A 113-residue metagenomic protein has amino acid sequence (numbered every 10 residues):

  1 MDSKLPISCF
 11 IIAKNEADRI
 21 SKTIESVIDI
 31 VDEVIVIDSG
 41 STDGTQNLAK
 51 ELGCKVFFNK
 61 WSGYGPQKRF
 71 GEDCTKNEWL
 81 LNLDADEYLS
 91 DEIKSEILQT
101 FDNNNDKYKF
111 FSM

Functional and structural regions predicted by a protein language model:
S3-S8: Extreme N-terminal starter segment of soluble prokaryotic enzymes
I11-E33: Short, well-formed alpha-helical segments that are part of the catalytic scaffolds of diverse glycosyltransferases
S26, D38-K50, D84: A conserved acidic beta->alpha catalytic loop
I30, L52-G53: Short, structured coil segments at secondary-structure junctions
N59-P66, E72: A short, glycine-/small-residue-rich helix N-cap motif at loop->alpha-helix starts within glycosyltransferase
R69-W79: Active-site nucleotide-sugar/metal-binding loop of Leloir-type enzymes
N77-S90: Short beta-strand-to-loop acidic/aromatic patch adjacent to the donor-nucleotide binding site
Y88, E92-M113: Conserved donor NDP-sugar-binding/catalytic core segment of glycosyltransferases
